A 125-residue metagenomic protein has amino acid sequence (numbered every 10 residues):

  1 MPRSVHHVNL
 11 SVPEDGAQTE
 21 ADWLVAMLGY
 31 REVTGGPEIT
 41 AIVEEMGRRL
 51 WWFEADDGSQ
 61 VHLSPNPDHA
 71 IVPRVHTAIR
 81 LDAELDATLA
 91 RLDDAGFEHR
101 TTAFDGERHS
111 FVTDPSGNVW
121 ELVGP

Functional and structural regions predicted by a protein language model:
M1-N9, D94-P125: Vicinal oxygen chelate
V5-H7, V72-T77: Eukaryotic phosphotyrosine signaling hubs
L10-G58: Core segments of cupin and vicinal oxygen chelate
S11, A78-D82: Short hydrophobic/aromatic beta-strand micro-patches that form the beta-sheet surface supporting nucleotide- or nucleic
E20, T88-R91: Hydrophobic side chains in well-ordered alpha-helices
I39, E44-G47, I71, F104-R108: Short acidic/glycine-enriched loop/turn segments that link adjacent beta-strands
G58-V61, I71, G117-W120: Short, charged/polar, Gly/Pro-enriched secondary-structure boundary elements
